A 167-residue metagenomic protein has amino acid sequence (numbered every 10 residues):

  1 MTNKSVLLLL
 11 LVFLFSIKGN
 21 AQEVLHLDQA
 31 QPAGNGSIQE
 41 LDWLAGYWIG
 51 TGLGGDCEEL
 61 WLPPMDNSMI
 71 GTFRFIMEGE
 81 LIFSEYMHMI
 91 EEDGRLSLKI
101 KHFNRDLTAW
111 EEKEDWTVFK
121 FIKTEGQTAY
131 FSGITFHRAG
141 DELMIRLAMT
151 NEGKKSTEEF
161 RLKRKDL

Functional and structural regions predicted by a protein language model:
M1-L25: Bacterial Sec-dependent N-terminal signal peptides
H26-A30, E111, E142-L167: Edge beta-strand at a domain terminus
P32-Y47: N-terminal helix-cap/turn-to-beta initiation motif at the start of protein domains
G46, E59, G71, S132 (+2 more regions): Hydrophobic residues positioned within well-ordered beta-strands of beta-sheet architectures
T51-S132: Central antiparallel beta-sheet cores of small beta-barrel/beta-sandwich binding domains
L60-P64, F136-A139, L162: Aromatic-rich beta-strand edge motifs centered on tyrosine
E78, R105, R138, T150-E152: Short coil/turn motifs at secondary-structure junctions
Y130-H137, D141-R146: Surface-exposed interaction patches
